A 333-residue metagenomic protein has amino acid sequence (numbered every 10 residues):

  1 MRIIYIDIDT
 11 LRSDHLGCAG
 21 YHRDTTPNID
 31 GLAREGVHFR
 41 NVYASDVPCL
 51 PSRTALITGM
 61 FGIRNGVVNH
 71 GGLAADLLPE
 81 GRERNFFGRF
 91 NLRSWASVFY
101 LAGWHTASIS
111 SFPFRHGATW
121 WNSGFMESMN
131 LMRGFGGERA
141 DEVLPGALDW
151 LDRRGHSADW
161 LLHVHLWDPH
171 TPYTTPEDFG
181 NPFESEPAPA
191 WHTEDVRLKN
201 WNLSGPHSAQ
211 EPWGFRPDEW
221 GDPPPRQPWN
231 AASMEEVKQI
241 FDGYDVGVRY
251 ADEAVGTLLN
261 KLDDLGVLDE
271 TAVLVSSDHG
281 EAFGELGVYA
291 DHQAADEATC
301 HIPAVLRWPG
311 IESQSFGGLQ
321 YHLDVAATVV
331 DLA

Functional and structural regions predicted by a protein language model:
M1-A333: Catalytic domains that recognize anionic headgroups
